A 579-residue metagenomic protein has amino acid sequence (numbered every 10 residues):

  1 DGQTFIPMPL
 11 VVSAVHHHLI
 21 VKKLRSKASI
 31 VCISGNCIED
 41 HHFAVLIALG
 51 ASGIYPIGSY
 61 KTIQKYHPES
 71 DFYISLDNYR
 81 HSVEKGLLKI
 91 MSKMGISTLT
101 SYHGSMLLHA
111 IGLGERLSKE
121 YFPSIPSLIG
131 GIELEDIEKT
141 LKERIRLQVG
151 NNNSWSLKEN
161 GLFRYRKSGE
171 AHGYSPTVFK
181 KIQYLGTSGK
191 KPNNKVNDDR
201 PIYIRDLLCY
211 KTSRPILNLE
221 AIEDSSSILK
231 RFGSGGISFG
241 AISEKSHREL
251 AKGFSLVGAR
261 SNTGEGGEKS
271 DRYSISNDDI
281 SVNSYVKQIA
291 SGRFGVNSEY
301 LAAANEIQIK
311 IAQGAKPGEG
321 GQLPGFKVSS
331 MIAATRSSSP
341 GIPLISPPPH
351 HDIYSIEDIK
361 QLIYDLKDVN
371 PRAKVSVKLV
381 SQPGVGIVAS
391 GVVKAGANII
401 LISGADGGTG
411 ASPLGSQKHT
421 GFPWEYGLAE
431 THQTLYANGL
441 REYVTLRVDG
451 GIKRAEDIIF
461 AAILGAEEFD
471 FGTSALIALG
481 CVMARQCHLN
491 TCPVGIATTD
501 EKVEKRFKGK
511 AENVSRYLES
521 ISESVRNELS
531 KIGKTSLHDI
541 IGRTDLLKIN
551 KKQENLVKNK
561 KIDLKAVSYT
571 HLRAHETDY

Functional and structural regions predicted by a protein language model:
D1, L10-H16, V196-Q433, A437: Active-site entrance/lid segments in N-terminal catalytic domains of soluble metabolic enzymes
D1-K85, I90-L99, H109, G114 (+2 more regions): Glycine-rich phosphate/ribose-binding loops and adjacent secondary-structure elements that form binding surfaces
V45-S52, M94-H103, G240-G253, A259-S261 (+1 more regions): Conserved phosphate/anionic-ligand binding catalytic regions in large, soluble enzymes, centered on
K61, G318, F326-R336, A475-L537 (+1 more regions): Mobile "lid/hinge" segments at catalytic clefts and subdomain interfaces of large enzymes
K85-I111, S524-K548: Amphipathic alpha-helical packing elements
L108-T140: Polar, glycine-rich mid-to-C-terminal structural blocks that act as macromolecule-binding/assembly scaffolds
E138-K139, R144-K211: Conserved acidic/glycine
T570-Y579: Conserved small/polar residues in nucleotide/adenosyl-binding loops
